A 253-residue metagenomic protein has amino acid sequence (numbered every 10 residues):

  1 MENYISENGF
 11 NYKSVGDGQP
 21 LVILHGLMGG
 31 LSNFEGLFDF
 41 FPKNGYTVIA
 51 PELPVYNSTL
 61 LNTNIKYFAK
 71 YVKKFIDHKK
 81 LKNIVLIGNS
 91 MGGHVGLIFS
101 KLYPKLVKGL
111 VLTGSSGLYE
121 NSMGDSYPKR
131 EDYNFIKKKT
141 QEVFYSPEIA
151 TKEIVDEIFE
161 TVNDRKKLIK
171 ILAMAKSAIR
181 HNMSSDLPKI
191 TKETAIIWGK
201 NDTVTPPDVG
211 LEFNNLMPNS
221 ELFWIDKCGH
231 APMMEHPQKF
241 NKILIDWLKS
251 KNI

Functional and structural regions predicted by a protein language model:
M1-L21, K43-Y46, L60, Y145 (+1 more regions): Alpha/beta-hydrolase fold catalytic core
K13-S58: Conserved HGGG/HGGXW glycine-rich cap/lid loop of the alpha/beta-hydrolase fold
K43, I49-I87: Active-site loop/oxyanion-hole signature of alpha/beta-hydrolase fold enzymes
G88, G92, G96: Gly/Ala-rich beta-loop-alpha elbow adjacent to hydrolase catalytic centers
L97-L102, V107-K138: Flexible "cap/lid" loop of the alpha/beta hydrolase fold
R130-K192: Conserved alpha/beta-hydrolase catalytic His-Asp/Glu region
K176-N215, W224: Conserved serine/cysteine hydrolase catalytic core
K227-I253: Catalytic active-site module of serine/aspartate enzymes centered on a nucleophile-bearing elbow/loop
